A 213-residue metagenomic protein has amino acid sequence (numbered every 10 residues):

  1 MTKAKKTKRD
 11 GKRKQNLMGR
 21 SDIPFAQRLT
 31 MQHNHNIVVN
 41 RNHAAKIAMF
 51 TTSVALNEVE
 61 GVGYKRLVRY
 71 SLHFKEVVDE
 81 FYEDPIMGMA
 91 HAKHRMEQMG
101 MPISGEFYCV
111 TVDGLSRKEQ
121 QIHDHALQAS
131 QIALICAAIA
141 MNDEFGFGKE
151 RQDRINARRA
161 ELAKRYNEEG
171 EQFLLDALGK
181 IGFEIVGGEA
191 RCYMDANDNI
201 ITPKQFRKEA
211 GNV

Functional and structural regions predicted by a protein language model:
T2-A4: Extracellular/luminal regions of secreted and cell-surface proteins that mediate adhesion/ECM remodeling
K6-L56, P85-D143, Q172-V213: Intrinsic disorder/low-complexity detector
T52, V59-E60, H73: Short, surface-exposed, charged amphipathic helix/loop patches that serve as local interaction elements
N57, S71, N142-D143, Q152-A157: A structural feature that tracks compact, well-ordered secondary-structure segments with a strong bias toward
Y70-F81, I155-K164: Amphipathic alpha-helical segments that form the core helices of the histone-fold
Y82-G88, Y166-N167: Short, charged, surface-exposed loops that flank catalytic or proteolytic processing sites
